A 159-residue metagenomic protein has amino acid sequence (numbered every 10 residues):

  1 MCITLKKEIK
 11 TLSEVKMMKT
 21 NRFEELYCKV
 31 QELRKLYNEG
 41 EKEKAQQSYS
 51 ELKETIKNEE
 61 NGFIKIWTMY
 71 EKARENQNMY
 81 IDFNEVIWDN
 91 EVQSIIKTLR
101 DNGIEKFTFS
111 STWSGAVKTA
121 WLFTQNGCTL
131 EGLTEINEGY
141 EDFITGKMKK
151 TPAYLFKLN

Functional and structural regions predicted by a protein language model:
C2-G115: An N-terminal amphipathic alpha-helical segment
S111-K118, E138, D142: A sequence-level detector of short, solvent-exposed, charge-rich linear segments
A116-T129: Short, aromatic/basic amphipathic alpha-helical patches
L130-N159: C-terminal edge-of-domain segments
